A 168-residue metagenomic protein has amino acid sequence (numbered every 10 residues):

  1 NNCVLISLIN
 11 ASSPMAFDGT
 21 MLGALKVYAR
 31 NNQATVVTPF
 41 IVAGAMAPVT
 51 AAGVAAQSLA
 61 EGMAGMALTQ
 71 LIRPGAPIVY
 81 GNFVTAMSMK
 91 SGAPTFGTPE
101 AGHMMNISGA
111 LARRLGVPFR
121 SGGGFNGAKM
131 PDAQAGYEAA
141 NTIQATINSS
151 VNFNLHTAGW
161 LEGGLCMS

Functional and structural regions predicted by a protein language model:
N1-T38, A43-P48, A52: Catalytic alpha/beta active-site cores
L5-I9, T35-T38, I78-G81, F119-G122 (+1 more regions): Hydrophobic faces of well-ordered beta-strands that scaffold small-molecule active sites in alpha/beta enzyme cores
A11-S13, I41-G44, F83-A93, G123-Q134 (+1 more regions): Acidic, glycine-rich active-site loops and adjacent beta-strand->loop/helix elements that engage anionic groups
V27, L111, A145: Hydrophobic/aromatic ligand-binding patch that stacks against planar heteroaromatic rings of cofactors or nucleotides
A55-A64, M104, Q144: Acidic, His- and aromatic-enriched active-site or binding-groove loops in soluble protein domains that engage sugars
A64-R120: Phosphate/pyrophosphate-binding betaalpha-module
A93-N106, G123, A128-A145: Thiamine diphosphate
F119, K129-S168: C-terminal catalytic subdomain
